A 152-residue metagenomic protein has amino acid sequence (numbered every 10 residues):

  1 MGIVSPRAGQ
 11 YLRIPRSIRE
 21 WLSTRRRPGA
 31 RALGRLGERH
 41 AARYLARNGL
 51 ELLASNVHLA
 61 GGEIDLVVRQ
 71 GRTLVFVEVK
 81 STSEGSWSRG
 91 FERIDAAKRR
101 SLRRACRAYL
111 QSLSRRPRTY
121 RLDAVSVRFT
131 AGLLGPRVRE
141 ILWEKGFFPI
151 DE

Functional and structural regions predicted by a protein language model:
M1-L33: Interdomain/boundary linker segments immediately adjacent to catalytic/signaling cores
P6, S112-E152: Domain-level recognition of nuclease-like catalytic cores that cleave nucleotide substrates
W21, S81-A131: Catalytic cores of nucleic-acid endonucleases
A30, G34, E38, I94-K98: Short, conserved glycine- and acidic-residue-centered signature motifs in active-site or ligand-binding loops
L45, I64-W87, L102: Conserved catalytic cores of phosphodiester-cleaving nucleases, focusing on short active-site segments
A46-A60: A short acidic/basic microdomain associated with nuclease active sites
G61-G62, S126: Short secondary-structure capping/turn micro-motifs that flank functional sites
